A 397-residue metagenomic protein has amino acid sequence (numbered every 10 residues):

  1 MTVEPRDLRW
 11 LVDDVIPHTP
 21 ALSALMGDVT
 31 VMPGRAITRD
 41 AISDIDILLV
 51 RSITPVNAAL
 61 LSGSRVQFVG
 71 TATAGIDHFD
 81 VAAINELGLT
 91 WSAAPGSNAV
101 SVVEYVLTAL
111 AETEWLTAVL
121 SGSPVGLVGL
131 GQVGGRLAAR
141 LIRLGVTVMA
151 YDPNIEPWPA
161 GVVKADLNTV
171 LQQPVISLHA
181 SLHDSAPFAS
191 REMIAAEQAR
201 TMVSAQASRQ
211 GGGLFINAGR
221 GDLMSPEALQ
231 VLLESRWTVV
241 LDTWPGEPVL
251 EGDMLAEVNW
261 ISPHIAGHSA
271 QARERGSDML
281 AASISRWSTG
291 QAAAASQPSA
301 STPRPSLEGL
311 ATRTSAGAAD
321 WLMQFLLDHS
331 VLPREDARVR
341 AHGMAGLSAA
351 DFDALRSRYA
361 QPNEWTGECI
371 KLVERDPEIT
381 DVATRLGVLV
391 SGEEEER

Functional and structural regions predicted by a protein language model:
M1-I45: N-terminal glycine-/charge-rich "phosphate-binding" loop or analogous flexible N-terminal tail
D7, S121-P124, A196, G212: Phosphate-coordination loops involved in phosphoryl transfer and adenosine-cofactor binding
D14, P95, V103, S121-I142: Glycine-rich adenosine-cofactor-binding loop
I42-S43, L61-G63, T169-Q173, L255: A short, aliphatic-rich alpha-helical micro-motif
D46-A118: Phosphate/diphosphate ligand-binding glycine-rich loop within oxidoreductases
V56-N57, I155-G252: Rossmann-like adenosine-cofactor binding region
R143-A160: NAD(P)-binding Rossmann-fold cofactor-contacting core
A205, G212-V390: Rossmann-like dinucleotide-binding domain for NAD(H)/NADP(H)
